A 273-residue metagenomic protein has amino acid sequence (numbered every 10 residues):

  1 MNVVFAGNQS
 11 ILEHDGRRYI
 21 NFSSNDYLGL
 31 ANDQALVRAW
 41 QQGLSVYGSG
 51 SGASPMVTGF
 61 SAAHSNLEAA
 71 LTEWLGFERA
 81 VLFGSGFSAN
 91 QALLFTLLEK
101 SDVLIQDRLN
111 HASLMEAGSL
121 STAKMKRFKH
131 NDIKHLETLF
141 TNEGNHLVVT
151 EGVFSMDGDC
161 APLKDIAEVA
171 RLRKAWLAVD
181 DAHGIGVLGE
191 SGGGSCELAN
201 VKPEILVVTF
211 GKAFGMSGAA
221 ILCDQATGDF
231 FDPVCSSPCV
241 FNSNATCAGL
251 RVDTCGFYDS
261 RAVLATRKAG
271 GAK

Functional and structural regions predicted by a protein language model:
M1-Y47, G144, A175: N-terminal "arm"/small-domain region of PLP-dependent enzymes with the aminotransferase-like
G29-L30, V57-F60, A112, I133-K134 (+3 more regions): Short, small-residue-enriched loops and turns at beta-alpha junctions that line or gate enzyme active sites
R38-S85: Conserved N-terminal alpha-helix of the aminotransferase class I/II PLP-enzyme fold
S85, I105-S121: Substrate-binding/gating loop at the entrance of the active-site cleft, primarily in PLP-dependent aminotransferase-like
L93-A112, G270: Conserved PLP-anchoring active-site segment centered on the Schiff-base-forming lysine
K126-V179: Active-site phosphate-binding strand-loop segment of PLP-dependent enzymes
R173-W176, H183, L188-K273: Active-site C-terminal subdomain of aminotransferase-like
